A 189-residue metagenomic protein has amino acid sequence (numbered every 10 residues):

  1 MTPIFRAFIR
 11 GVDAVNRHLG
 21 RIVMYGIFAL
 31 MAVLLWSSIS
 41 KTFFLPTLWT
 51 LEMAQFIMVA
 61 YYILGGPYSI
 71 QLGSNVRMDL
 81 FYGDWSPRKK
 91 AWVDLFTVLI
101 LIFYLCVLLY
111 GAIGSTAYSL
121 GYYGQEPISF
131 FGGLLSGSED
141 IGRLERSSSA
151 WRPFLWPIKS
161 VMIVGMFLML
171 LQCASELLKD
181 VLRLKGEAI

Functional and structural regions predicted by a protein language model:
M1-I189: Alpha-helical transmembrane segments and membrane-interface helix-loop junctions in multi-pass membrane proteins
